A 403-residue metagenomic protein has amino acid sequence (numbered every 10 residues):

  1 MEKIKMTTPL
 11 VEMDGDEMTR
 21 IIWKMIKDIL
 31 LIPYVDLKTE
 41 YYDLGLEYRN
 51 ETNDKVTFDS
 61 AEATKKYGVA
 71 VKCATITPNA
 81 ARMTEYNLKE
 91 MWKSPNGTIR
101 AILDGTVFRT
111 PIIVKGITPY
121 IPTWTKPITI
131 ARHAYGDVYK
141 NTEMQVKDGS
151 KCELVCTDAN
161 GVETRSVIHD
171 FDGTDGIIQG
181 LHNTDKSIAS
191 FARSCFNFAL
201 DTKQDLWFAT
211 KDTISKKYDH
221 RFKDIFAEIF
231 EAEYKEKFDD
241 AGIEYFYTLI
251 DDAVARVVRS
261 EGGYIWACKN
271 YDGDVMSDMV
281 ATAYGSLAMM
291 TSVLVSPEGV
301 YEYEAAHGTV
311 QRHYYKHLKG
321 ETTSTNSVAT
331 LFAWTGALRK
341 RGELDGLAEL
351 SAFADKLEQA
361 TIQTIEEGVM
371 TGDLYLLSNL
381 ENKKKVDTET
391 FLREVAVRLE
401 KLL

Functional and structural regions predicted by a protein language model:
E2-T8, M18-W23, D28-T52, A61-T64: N-terminal alpha-helical transmembrane segments of multi-pass membrane transport and channel/translocase proteins
M6-M25, I29, L154-T248: Glycine-rich phosphate/diphosphate-binding loop of Rossmann-like nucleotide-binding domains
Y34-Y41, T202-T210, Y234-Y247, G342-A354 (+1 more regions): Flexible, glycine/charged-enriched surface loops at secondary-structure junctions
L46-S60, K223-Y264: N-terminal small/polar loop signature for handling phosphorylated ligands or for N-terminal nucleophile
E47-T164, I177, Y271, V275: N-terminal glycine-rich phosphate/adenylate-binding segment common to multiple enzyme folds
A134-Y135, K140-A192, A199, L344-L347 (+2 more regions): Glycine-rich phosphate/pyrophosphate-binding loop and the adjoining helix
V257-K356, A360-E367: Glycine-rich phosphate/nucleotide-binding loop
